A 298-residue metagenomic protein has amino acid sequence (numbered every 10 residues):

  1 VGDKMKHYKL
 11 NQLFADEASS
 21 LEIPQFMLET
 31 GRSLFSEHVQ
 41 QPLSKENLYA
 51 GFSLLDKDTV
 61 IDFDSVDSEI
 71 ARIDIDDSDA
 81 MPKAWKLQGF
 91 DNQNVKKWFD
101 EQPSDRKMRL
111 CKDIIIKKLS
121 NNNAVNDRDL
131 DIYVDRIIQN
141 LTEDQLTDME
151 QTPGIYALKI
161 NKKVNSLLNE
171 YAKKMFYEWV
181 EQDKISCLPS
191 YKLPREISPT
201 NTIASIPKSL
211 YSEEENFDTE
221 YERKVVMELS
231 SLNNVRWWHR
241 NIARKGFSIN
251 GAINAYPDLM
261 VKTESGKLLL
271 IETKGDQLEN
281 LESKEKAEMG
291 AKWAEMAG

Functional and structural regions predicted by a protein language model:
V1-Y256, V261-L269, L278, E282-E288 (+1 more regions): Catalytic cores and motor modules of nucleic-acid processing enzymes
G275: Catalytic core segments in nucleotide and nucleic-acid processing enzymes
